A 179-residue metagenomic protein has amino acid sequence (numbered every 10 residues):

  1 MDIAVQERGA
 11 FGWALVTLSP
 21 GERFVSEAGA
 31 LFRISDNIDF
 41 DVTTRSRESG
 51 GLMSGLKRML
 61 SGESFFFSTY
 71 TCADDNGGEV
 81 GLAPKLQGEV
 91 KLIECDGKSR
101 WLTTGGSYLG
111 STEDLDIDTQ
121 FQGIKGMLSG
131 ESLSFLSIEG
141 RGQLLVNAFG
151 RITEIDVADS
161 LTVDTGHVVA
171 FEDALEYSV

Functional and structural regions predicted by a protein language model:
M1-V179: Composition-driven recognition of glycine/serine/threonine/acidic- and proline-rich low-complexity segments and repeats
